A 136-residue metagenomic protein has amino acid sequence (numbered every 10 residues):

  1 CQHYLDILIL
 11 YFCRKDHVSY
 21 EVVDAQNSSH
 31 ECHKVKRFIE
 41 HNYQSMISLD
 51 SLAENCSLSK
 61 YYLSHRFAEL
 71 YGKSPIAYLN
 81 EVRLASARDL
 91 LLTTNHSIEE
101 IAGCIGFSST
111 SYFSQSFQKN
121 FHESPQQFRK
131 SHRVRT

Functional and structural regions predicted by a protein language model:
C1-V23, N27-R37, Y62: An amphipathic alpha-helical interaction segment
Y4, N55, C104: Short acidic/histidine-centered micro-motifs embedded in hydrophobic/aromatic stretches that mark compact functional
Y4-K15, N42, R66, V82 (+1 more regions): Amphipathic alpha-helical segments in well-ordered regions
R14, A68-E69, Q118-K119: Short helix-to-coil "ATP-lid" hinge immediately C-terminal to the conserved N-box Asn in the Bergerat
H33, R37, H41, M46 (+3 more regions): Terminal helix-turn-helix DNA-binding modules in bacterial transcription factors
L52-K60, S64: Helix-turn-helix
Y62-L63, F67, Y112-F113, F117: Short hydrophobic/aromatic patch on the recognition helix
